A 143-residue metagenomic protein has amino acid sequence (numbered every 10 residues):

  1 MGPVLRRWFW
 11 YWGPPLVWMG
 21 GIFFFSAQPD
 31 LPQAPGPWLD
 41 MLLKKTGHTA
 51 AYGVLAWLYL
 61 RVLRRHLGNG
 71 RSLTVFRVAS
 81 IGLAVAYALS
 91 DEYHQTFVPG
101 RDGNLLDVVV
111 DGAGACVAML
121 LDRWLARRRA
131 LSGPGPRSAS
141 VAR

Functional and structural regions predicted by a protein language model:
M1-V62: "…centered on the first transmembrane helix and the immediately adjacent amphipathic helix/loop
G13-F24, G82-A86, S90, A113 (+1 more regions): Lipid-exposed faces of alpha-helical membrane segments in multi-pass integral membrane proteins
D30, L63-R71, H94, V98 (+2 more regions): Membrane-interfacial segments
Q33-G36, M41, A88-G112: Interfacial helix-loop-helix junctions of multi-pass membrane proteins
K44-Y59, A84-Q95, G103: Short, conserved structural micro-motifs that define repeat-unit consensus positions and nucleotide-binding loops
A51-H66, A113-A126: Membrane-interfacial alpha-helical segments at the cytosolic side of multi-pass membrane proteins
G68-G82: Internal alpha-helical transmembrane segments of multi-pass membrane proteins
L131-R143: Short, charged juxtamembrane terminal tails flanking transmembrane helices
